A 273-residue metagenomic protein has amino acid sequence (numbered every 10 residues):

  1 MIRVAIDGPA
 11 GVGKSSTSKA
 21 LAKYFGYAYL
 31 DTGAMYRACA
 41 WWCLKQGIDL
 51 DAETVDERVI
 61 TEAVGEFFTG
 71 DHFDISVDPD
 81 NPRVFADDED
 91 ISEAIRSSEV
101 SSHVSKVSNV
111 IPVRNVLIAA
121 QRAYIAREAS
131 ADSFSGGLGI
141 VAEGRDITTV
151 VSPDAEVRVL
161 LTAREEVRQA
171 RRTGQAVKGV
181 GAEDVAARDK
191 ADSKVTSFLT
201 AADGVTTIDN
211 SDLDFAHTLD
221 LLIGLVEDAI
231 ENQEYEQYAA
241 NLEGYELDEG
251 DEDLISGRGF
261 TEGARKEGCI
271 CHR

Functional and structural regions predicted by a protein language model:
I6: Hydrophobic anchor at the beta1->P-loop junction of P-loop NTPases
A10: The conserved Walker
K14: Conserved lysine of the Walker
T17: Hydrophobic positions on the alpha1 helix immediately C-terminal to the Walker A/P-loop
Y24-D31: Post-Walker A helix-loop "phosphate-sensing" segment adjacent to the P-loop in P-loop NTPases
M35-G139, E166-Q169, A182-D184, D189 (+3 more regions): ATP-dependent small-molecule kinase phosphotransfer cores that center on conserved nucleotide phosphate-binding segments
S76-D78, Q121, I125, A129 (+3 more regions): Small-molecule kinase domains that catalyze NTP-dependent phosphoryl transfer to phosphate-bearing small molecules
P153-T173, A186: Conserved phosphate-donor/acceptor-positioning beta-strand/loop module used by diverse small-molecule
